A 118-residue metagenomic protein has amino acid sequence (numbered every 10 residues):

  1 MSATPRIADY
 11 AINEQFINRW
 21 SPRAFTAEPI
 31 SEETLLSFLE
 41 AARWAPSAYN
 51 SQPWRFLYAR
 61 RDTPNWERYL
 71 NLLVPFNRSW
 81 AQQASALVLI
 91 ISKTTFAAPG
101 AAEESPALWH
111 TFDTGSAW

Functional and structural regions predicted by a protein language model:
M1-L87, A97: N-terminal amphipathic, basic helical "cap/leader" segment at the start of enzyme domains
R19, A42-R43, V88, A97-W118: Small-aliphatic-rich amphipathic alpha-helix that forms the alpha element of a beta-alpha
